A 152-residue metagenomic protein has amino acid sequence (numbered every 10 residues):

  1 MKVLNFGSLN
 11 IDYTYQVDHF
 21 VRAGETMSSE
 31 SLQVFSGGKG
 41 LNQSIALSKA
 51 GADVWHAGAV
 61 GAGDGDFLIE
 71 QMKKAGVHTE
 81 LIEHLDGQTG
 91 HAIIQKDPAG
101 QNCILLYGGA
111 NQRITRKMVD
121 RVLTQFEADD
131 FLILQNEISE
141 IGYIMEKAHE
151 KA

Functional and structural regions predicted by a protein language model:
M1, K73-V77, E150: Basic phosphate/pyrophosphate-binding loop/patch that engages nucleotide-derived ligands
M1-A57, D66-F67: Glycine-rich phosphate/adenosyl-contacting loop at the front of the ribokinase-like
D12, G63, S139: Active-site beta-alpha loop architecture of Rossmann-like, nucleotide-cofactor-dependent enzymes
T14-Q16, D66, R116, G142-M145: Short glycine-/acidic-enriched loop or helix-start segments at secondary-structure transitions that form or flank
A23-M27, V34, K49-F131: Conserved N-terminal subdomain of the carbohydrate kinase-like
K39-N42, Q88-G90, E140-Y143: Short glycine/serine/threonine-rich phosphate/pyrophosphate-binding segments that cradle anionic phosphate groups
F131-A152: Conserved beta-alpha-beta core of the PfkB/ribokinase-like small-molecule kinase fold
